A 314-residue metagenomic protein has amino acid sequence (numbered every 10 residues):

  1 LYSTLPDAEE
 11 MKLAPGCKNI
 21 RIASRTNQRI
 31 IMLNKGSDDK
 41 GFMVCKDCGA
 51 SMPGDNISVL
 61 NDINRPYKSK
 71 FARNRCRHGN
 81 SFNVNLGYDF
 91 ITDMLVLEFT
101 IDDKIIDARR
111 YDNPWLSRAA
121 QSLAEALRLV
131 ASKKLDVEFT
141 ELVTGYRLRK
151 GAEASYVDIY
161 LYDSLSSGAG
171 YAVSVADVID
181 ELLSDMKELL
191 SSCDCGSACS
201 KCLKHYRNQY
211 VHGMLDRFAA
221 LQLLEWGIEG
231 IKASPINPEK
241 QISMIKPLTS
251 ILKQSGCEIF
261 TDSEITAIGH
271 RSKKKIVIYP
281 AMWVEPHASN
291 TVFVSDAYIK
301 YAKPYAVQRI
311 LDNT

Functional and structural regions predicted by a protein language model:
L1-I251: Extended, highly charged accessory segments
D103-I105, S167-G168, M282-S289, Y298-Y301: Short acidic, S/G/P-rich loop/turn micro-motifs used as interaction or catalytic elements
R207, Q254, E258-T261, I299-A302 (+1 more regions): Compositionally biased, intrinsically disordered low-complexity regions enriched in proline and serine
P247-N290, R309-N313: Active-site metal-binding core of divalent-cation-utilizing nuclease and nuclease-like domains
N290-T314: Basic, glycine-rich
